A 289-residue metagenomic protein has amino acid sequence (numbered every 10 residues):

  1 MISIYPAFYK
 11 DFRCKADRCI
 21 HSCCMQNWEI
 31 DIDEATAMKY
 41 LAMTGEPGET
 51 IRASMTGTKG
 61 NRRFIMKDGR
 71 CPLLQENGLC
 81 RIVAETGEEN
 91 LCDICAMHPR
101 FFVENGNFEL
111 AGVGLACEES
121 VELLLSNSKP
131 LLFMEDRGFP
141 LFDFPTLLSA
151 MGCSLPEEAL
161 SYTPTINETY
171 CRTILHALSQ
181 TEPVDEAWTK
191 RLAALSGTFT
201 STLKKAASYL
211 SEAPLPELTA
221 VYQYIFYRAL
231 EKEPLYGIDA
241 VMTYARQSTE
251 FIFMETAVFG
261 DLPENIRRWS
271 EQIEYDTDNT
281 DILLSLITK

Functional and structural regions predicted by a protein language model:
M1-T44: Long, charged N-terminal interaction/targeting segments
I2-C19, R52-C92, E109: Immediate flanking context of iron-sulfur cluster ligation sites
D17, S22, Q26-N27, L74 (+3 more regions): General secretory precursor processing signal
W28, A35-D68: N-terminal, Lys/Arg-enriched amphipathic/low-complexity engagement segments that precede the first folded domain
W28, V83-G87, N105, Y236-Y244: Conserved aromatic-histidine-acidic binding/catalytic patches
K39, I94, A116, L283-L286: Alpha-helical scaffold elements adjacent to nucleotide-binding pockets in ATP/GTP-utilizing enzyme cores
G78, E85-S154: Internal, well-ordered alpha/beta segment that forms a basic, Gly-enriched binding/recognition surface
P145-K289: Hydrophobic, aromatic-lined core segments that form the binding pocket/scaffold for planar heteroaromatic ligands
